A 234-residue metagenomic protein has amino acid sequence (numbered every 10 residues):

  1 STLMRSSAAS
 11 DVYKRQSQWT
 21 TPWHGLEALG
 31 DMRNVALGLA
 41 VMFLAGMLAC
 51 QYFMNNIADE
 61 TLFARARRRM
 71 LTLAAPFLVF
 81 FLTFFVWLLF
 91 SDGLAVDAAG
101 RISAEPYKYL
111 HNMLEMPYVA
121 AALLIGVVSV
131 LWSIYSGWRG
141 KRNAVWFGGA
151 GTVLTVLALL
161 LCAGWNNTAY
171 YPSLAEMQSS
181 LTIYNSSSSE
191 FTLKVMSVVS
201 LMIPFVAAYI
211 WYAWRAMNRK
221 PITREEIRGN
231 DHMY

Functional and structural regions predicted by a protein language model:
S1, L73-F85, F147-G164: Hydrophobic alpha-helical membrane-insertion segments
T2-A9, Y13: Single conserved hydrophobic/aromatic residue that forms the stacking wall/gate of nucleotide- or nucleobase-binding
D11-W19, L39-L62, W132-S133, Y212-I222: Juxtamembrane interface elements at the cytosolic ends of transmembrane helices in multi-pass membrane proteins
H24-F77: Loop-centered beta-sheet repeat module
G25-L44, L110-V127, S187-V206: Hydrophobic alpha-helical transmembrane segments
S91-L114: Membrane-interface interhelical connector segments
I102-P106, Y171-L193: Short, membrane-exposed interhelical loops at transmembrane-helix boundaries
L157-Q178: Juxtamembrane non-transmembrane "cap" segments at the membrane-aqueous interface of multi-pass membrane proteins
